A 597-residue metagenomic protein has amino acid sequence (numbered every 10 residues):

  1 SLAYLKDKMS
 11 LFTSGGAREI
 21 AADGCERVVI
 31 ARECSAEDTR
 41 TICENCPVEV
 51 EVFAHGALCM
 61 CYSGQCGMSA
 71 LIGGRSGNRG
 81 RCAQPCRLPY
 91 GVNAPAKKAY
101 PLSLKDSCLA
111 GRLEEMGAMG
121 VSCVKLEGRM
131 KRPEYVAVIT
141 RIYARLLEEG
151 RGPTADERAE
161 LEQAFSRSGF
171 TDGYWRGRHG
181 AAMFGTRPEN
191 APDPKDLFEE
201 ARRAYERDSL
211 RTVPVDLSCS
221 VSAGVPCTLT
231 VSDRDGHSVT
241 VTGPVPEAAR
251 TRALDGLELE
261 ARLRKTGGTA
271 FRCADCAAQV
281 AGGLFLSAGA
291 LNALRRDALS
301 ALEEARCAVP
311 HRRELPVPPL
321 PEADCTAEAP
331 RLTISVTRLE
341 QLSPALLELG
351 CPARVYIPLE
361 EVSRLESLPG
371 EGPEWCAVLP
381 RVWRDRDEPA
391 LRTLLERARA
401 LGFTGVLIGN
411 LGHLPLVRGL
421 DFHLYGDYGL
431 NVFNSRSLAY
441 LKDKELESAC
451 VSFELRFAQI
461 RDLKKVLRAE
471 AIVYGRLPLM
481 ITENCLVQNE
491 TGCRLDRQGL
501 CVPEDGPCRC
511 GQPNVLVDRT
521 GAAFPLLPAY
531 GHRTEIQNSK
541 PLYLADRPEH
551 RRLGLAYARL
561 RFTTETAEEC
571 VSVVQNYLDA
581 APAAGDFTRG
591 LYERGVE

Functional and structural regions predicted by a protein language model:
S1-L5, S14-Y428, V432-E597: Surface-exposed amphipathic alpha-helical tracts and adjacent flexible/coil segments at the periphery of soluble enzymes
